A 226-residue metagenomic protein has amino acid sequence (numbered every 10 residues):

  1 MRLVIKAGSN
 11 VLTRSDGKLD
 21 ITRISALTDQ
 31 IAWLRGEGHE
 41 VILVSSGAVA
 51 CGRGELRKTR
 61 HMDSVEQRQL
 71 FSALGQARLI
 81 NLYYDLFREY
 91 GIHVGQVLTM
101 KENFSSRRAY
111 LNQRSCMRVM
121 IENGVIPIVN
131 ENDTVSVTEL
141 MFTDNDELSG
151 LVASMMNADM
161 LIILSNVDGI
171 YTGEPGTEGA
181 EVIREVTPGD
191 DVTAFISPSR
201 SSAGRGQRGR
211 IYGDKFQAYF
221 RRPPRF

Functional and structural regions predicted by a protein language model:
M1-F220, P224-F226: Nucleotide/pyrophosphate-binding catalytic subdomain
